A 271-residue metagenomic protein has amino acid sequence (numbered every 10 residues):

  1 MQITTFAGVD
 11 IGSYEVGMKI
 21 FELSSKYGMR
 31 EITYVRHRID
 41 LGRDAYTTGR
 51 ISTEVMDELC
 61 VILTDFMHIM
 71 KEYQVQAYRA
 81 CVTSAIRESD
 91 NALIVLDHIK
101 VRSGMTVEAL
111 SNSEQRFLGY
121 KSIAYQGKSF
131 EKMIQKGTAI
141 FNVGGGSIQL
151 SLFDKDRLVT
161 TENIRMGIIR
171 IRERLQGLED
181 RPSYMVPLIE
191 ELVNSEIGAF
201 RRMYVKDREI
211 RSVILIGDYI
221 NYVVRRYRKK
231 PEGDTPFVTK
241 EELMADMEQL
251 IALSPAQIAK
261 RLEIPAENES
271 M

Functional and structural regions predicted by a protein language model:
M1-R30: N-terminal basic/disordered segments at the start of proteins
F6, I20, D44-Y73, T83-K136 (+2 more regions): Helical "lid/coupling" subdomains associated with nucleotide-phosphate turnover
V9-E15, I140-S147, K155, G167 (+1 more regions): A short acidic Gly-Thr/Ser loop motif
Y14, Q76, R211: Short acidic/polar active-site loop segments enriched in Thr and Asp
V16, L41, F117-Y120, V143-Q149: Short glycine/serine/threonine-rich phosphate/pyrophosphate-binding segments that cradle anionic phosphate groups
K26-I32, R157-E162: Beta-strand initiation motifs
Y27-I39, Y73: N-terminal glycine-rich anion-binding loops that anchor highly charged ligand groups
A80: Dinucleotide-binding Rossmann-like beta1-alpha1 core, especially the glycine-rich loop that anchors the ADP
